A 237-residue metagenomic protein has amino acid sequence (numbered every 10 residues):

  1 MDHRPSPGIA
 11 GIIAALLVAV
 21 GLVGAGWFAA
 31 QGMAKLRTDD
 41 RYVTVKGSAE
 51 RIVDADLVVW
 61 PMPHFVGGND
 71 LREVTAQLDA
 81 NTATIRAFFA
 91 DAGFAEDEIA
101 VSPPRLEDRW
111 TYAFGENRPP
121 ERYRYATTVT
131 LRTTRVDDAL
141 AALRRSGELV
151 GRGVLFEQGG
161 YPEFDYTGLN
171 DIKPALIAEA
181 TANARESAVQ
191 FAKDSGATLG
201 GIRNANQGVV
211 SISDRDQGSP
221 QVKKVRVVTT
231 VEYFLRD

Functional and structural regions predicted by a protein language model:
D2-D237: Short, charged, surface-exposed interaction patches
